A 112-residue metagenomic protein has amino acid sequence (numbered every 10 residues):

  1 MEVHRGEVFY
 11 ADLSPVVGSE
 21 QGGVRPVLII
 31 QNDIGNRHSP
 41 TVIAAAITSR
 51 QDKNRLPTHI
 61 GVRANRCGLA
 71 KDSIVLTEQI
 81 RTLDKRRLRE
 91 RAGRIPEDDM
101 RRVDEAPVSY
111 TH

Functional and structural regions predicted by a protein language model:
S14-G18: Short, charged beta-turn/beta-strand-edge "cap" motif at the junction between a beta-strand and an adjacent loop
S19-V24, I29-N65: Compact nucleic-acid interaction/catalytic patches
T48-L88: Aromatic- and Lys/Arg-enriched surface recognition patch
L83-E105: C-terminal structural segments of small proteins and small subunits
T111-H112: Conserved small/polar residues in nucleotide/adenosyl-binding loops
